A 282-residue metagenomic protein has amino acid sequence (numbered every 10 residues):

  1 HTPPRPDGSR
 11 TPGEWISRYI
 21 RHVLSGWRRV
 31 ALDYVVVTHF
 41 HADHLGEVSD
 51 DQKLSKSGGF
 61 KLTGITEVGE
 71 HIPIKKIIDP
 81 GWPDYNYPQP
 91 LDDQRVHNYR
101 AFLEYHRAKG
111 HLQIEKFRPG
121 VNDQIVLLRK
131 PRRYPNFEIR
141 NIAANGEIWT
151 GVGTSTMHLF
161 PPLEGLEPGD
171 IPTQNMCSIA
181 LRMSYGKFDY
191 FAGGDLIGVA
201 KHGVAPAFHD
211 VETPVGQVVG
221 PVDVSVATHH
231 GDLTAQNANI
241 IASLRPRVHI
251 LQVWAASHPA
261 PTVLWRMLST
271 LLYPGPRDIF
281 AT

Functional and structural regions predicted by a protein language model:
H1-P6, I72, I241-V248: Glycine/serine-rich loop-strand microenvironments at binding/catalytic pocket rims
P3-G8, G13, Y19-H22, W27-Y34 (+2 more regions): Flexible, acidic/histidine-containing loops and adjacent segments that form or flank the divalent-metal
L32-D43, S225-H229: Metallo-beta-lactamase
T38, D51, D189, R247-I250: A generic structural micro-environment signature that highlights single residues at secondary-structure boundaries
F40-G46, P83-P88, I197-H202, H230-Q236 (+1 more regions): Active-site environment of divalent metal-dependent phosphoester hydrolases
T213-T282: Long, structured stretches of catalytic cores involved in phosphate-ester chemistry, encompassing
